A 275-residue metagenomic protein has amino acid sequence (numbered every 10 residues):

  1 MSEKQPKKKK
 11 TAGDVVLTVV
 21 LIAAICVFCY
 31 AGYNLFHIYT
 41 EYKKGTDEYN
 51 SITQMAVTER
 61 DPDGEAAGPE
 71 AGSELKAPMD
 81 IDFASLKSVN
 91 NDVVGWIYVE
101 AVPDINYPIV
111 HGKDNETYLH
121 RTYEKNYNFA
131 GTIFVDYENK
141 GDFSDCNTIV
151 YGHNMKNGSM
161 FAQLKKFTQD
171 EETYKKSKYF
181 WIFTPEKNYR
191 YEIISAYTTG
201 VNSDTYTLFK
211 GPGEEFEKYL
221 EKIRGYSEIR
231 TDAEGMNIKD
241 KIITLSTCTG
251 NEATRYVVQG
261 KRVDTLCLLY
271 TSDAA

Functional and structural regions predicted by a protein language model:
S2-E65, E74, T254: N-terminal membrane-targeting segments
L75-V93, H111-N139, M160-D170, K175-Y179 (+1 more regions): N-terminal post-signal-peptidase region of extra-cytosolic proteins
V93-G95, P103-I105, F129-G131, C146-T148 (+4 more regions): Envelope-exposed proteins and targeting segments
V99, Y179-F183, N251, R255-L268: Solvent-exposed soluble domains appended to multi-pass membrane proteins
K125, T132-T205: Mid-length scaffold segments of soluble, non-membrane domains
E217-G235: A mid-sequence, solvent-exposed acidic-amphipathic segment
T231-V258: Short, active-site-adjacent segments that bind or coordinate small-molecule cofactors and metal centers
Y270-A275: Conserved small/polar residues in nucleotide/adenosyl-binding loops
